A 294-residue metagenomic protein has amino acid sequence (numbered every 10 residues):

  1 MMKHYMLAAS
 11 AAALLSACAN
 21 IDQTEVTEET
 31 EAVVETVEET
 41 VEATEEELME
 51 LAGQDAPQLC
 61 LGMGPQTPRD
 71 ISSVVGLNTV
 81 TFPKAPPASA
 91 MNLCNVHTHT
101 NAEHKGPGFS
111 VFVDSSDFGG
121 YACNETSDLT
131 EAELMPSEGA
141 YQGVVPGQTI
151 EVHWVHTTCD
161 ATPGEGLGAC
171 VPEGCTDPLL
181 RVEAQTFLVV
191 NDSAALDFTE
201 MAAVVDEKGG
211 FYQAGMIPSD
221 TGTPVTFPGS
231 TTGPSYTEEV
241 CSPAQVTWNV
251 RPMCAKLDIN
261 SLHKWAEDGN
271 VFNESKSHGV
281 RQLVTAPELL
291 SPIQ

Functional and structural regions predicted by a protein language model:
M2-A9: Sec-dependent signal peptide recognition, specifically the positively charged N-region followed immediately by
S16-A17: C-terminal motif of bacterial Sec signal peptides marking the signal peptidase cleavage site
D22-E39: Short, low-complexity, disordered segments immediately C-terminal to signal peptides in bacterial exported proteins
V34-G64: Long, low-complexity intrinsically disordered regions
P65-A161: Short N-terminal edge-element motif at the start of the domain
P87-A88, N92, H97, G174-D177 (+4 more regions): Non-catalytic macromolecular-recognition regions in eukaryotic signaling proteins
T158-S235: Short helix-loop boundary/capping segments
P228-Q294: Long, compositionally biased interface segments
